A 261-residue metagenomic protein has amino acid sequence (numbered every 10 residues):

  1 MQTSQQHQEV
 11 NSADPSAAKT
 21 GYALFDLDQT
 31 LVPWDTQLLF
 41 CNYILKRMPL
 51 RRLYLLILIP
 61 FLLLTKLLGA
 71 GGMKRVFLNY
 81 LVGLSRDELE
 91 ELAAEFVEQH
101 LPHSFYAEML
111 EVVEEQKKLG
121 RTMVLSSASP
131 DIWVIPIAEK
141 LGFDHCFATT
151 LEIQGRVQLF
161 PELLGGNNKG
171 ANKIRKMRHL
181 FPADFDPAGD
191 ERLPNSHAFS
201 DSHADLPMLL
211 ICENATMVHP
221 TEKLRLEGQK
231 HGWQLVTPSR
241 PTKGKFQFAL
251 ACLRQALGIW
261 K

Functional and structural regions predicted by a protein language model:
Q2, Q6-L68: Active-site neighborhood of HAD-like aspartate-dependent phosphohydrolases
Q2-Q8, E91, E98-V124, A128-K261: C-terminal cap/substrate-recognition subdomain and adjoining C-terminal extension of metal-dependent phosphatase-like
K46, Y54-G69, L89, Q247-K261: Short hydrophobic helices that act as membrane-entry/anchoring signals
R47-P49, L67-L68, R86-D87, A107 (+1 more regions): Conserved alpha/beta cores of soluble small-molecule-handling proteins
P60-R86, C146, T150-L151: Short, compositionally biased "basic patch" segments
M73-A107: Metal-dependent phosphoesterase signature
